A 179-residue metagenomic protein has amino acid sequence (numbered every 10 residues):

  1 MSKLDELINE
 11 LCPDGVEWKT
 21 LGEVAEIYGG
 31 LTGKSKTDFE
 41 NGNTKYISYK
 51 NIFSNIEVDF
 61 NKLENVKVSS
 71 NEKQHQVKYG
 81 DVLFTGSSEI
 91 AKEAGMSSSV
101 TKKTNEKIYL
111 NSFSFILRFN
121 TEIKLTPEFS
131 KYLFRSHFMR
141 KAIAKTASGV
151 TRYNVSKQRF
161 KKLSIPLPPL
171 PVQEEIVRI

Functional and structural regions predicted by a protein language model:
L7-L31, L170: Non-catalytic DNA-recognition/assembly elements of restriction-modification systems
E10-C12, G33, S70-N71, G149: Short, solvent-exposed loop/turn positions at domain surfaces that link secondary-structure elements or cap domain
G15-E17, T126, S130, K161-I179: Amphipathic alpha-helical segments
V16, L21, T44, D81-L83 (+1 more regions): Short, structured motif recognition centered on aromatic/hydrophobic residues
G22-S35, K50-V82: Sequence-specific dsDNA recognition surfaces
S48, E72-R135: A short beta-sheet element
K107-F115, A147-P171: A short glycine-rich beta-alpha junction/loop motif
